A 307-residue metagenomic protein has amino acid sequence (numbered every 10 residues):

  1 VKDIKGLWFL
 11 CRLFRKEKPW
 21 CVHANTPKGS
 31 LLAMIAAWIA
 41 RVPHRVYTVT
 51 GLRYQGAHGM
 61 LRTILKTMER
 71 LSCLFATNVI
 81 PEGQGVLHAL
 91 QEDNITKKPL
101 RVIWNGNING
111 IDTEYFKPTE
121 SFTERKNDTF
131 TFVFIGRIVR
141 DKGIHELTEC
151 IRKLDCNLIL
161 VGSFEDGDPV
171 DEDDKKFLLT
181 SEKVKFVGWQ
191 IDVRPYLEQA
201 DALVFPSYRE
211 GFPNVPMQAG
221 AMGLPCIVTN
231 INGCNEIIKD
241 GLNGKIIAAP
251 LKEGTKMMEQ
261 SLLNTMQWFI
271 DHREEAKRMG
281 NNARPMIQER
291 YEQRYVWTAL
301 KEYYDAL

Functional and structural regions predicted by a protein language model:
A24-S30: Short His-centered aromatic/hydrophobic patch
A37, W268, E275-E289, V296 (+1 more regions): A short, well-ordered alpha-helix in the C-terminal region of glycosyltransferases
R70, L74-P118: Donor nucleotide-sugar binding/catalytic pocket of nucleotide-sugar-dependent glycosyltransferases
F130, F134-K153: A conserved mid-protein helix/loop that constitutes part of the nucleotide-sugar donor-binding site
N157-V187, E275: Short, structured helix-loop element that forms part of the nucleotide-activated donor/catalytic region
W189, Y208: Aromatic "clamp/platform" in nucleotide-sugar-dependent glycosyltransferases that forms part of the donor/acceptor
P225-V228, I238: Short hydrophobic beta-strand element within catalytic cores of glycosyltransferases and related nucleotide-activated
L251-K277, R284: C-terminal "capping" alpha-helix adjacent to the active site of nucleotide-linked donor transferases in cell-envelope
